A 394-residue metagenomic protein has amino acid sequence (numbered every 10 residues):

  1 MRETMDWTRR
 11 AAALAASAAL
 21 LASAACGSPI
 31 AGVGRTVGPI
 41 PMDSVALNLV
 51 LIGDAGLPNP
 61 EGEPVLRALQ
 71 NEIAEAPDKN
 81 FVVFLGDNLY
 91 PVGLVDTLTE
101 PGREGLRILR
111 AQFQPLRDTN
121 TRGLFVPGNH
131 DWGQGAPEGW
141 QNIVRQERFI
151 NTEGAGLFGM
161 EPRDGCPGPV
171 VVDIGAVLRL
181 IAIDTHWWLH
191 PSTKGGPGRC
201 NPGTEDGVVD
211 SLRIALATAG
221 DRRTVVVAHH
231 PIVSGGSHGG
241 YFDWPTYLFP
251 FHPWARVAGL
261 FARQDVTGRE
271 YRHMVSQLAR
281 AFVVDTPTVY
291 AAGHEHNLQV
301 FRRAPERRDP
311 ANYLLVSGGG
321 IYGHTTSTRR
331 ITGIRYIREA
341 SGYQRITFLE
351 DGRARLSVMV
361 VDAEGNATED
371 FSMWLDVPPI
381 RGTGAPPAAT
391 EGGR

Functional and structural regions predicted by a protein language model:
R2-A15: Bacterial N-terminal signal peptides that target proteins for export
L14-A24: Bacterial N-terminal signal peptides
C26-R103: N-terminal active-site segment of His-dependent metallophosphoesterases
L49-L51, V82-F84, F125-V126, V226 (+1 more regions): Residue-level marker for buried hydrophobic side chains located in beta-strands that build the well-ordered beta-sheet
D54, G86-D87, G128-N129, I183 (+2 more regions): Active-site glycine-centered loops adjacent to acidic/histidine catalytic or metal-binding residues that shape
L85, L89, A219-S237: Short acidic, glycine-rich surface-loop motifs adjacent to enzyme active sites
L94-T224, H238-R269, Q277, T286-V289 (+1 more regions): Extended active-site neighborhood of metal-dependent phosphoesterases/phosphodiesterases
N312, S327, I334-R394: A short C-terminal boundary segment appended to hydrolase-like catalytic domains
